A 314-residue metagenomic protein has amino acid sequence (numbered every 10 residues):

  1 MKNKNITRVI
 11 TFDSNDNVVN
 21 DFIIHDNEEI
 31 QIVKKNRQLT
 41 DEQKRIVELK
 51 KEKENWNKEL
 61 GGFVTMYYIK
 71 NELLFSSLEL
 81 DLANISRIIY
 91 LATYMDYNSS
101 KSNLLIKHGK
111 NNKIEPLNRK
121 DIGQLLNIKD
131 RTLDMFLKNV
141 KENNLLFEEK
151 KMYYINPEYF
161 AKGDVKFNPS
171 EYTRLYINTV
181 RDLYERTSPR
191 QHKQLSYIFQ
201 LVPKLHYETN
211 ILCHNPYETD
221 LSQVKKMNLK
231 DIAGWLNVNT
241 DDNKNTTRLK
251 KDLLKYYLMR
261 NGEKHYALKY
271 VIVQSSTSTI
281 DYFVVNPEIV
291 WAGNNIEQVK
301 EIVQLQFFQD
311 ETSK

Functional and structural regions predicted by a protein language model:
M1-N112, F160-M227: Short recognition helix of helix-turn-helix/winged-helix DNA-binding domains
M1-N5, I10-N15, F22, Y97-Y153 (+1 more regions): Winged helix-turn-helix DNA-binding recognition segment
L91, I122, Y153, I198-L201 (+2 more regions): Short low-polarity hydrophobic stretches
T93, Q124, R181-E185, P203 (+4 more regions): Charged/polar, solvent-exposed surface patches and flexible loops
Y97-S99, K264-H265, W291-D310: Charged, alpha-helix-forming regions
N118, K151-E171, V273-N295: Short, cationic-aromatic polyanion-contact patches
V140, T173-R174, N178-R181, F307-E311: Glycine-rich loops and low-complexity Gly/Arg-rich segments that provide flexible linkers or classic glycine-based
